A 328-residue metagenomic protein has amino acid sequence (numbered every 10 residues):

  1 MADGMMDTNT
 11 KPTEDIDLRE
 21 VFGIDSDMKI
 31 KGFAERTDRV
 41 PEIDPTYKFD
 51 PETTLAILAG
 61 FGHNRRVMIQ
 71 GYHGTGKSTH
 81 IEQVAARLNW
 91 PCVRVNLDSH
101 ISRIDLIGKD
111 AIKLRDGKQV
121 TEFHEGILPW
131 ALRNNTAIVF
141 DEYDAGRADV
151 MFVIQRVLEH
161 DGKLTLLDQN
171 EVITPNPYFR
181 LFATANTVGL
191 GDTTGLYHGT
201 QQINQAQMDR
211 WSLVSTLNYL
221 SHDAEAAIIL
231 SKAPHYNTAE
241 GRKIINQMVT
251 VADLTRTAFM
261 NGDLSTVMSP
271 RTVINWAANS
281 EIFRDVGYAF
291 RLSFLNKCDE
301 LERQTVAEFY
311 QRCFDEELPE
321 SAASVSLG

Functional and structural regions predicted by a protein language model:
M1-T37, Y47, T54, S221-H222 (+2 more regions): Alpha-helical lid/collar subdomain of P-loop NTPases
A2-R242: AAA+ P-loop NTPase catalytic core and its hallmark functional loops
